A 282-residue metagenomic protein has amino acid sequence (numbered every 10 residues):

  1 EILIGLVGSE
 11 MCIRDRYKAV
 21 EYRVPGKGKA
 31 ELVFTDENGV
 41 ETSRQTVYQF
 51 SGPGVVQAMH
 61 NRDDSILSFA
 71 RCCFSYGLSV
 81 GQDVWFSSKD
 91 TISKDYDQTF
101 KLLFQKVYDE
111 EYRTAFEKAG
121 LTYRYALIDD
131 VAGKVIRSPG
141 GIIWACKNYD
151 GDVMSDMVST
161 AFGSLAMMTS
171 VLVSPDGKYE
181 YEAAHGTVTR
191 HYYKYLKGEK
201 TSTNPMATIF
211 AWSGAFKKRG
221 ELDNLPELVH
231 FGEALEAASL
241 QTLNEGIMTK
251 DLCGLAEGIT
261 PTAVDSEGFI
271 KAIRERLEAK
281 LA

Functional and structural regions predicted by a protein language model:
E1-S9, I13: Single conserved hydrophobic/aromatic residue that forms the stacking wall/gate of nucleotide- or nucleobase-binding
G8-S9, C73, A145, L235: Buried hydrophobic positions in well-ordered alpha/beta secondary-structure cores of metabolic enzymes
R14-D15, C72, Y76-V80, V107-A115 (+9 more regions): Change "in soluble alpha/beta enzymes" to "in soluble alpha/beta proteins
L32-A126: Glycine-rich phosphate/diphosphate-binding loop of Rossmann-like nucleotide-binding domains
K94-K106, V135-I142, Y149, S159 (+2 more regions): Short glycine/threonine-rich loop-to-helix capping motif typified by GTGT followed within a few residues by an Asp-Pro
Y125-G133: Short acidic loop-to-helix transition motifs that present clustered carboxylates
V135-A234, Q241-T242: Glycine-rich phosphate/nucleotide-binding loop
K197-T203, E221-A282: Internal helix-turn-beta structural module
